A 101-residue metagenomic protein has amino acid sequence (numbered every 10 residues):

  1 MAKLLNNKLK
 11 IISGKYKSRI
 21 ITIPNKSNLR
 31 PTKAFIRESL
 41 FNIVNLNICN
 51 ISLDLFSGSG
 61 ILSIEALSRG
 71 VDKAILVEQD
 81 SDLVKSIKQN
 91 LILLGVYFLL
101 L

Functional and structural regions predicted by a protein language model:
M1-I64, S68-R69: S-adenosyl-L-methionine
I48-L101: SAM cofactor-binding core of SAM-dependent methyltransferases, primarily the Rossmann-like beta-alpha-beta module
